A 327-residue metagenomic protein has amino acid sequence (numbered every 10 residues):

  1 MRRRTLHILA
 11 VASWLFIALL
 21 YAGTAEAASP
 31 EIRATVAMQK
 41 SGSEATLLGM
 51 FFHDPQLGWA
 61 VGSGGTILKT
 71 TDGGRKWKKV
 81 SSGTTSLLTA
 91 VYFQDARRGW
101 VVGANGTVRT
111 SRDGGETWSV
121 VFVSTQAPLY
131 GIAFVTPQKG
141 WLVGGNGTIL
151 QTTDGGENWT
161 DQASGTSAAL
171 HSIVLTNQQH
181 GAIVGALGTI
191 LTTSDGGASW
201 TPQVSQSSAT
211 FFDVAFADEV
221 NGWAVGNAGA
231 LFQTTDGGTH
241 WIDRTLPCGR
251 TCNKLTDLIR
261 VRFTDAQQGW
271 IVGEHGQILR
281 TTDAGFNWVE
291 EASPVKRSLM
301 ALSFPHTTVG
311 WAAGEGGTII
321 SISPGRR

Functional and structural regions predicted by a protein language model:
R2-A12: Bacterial N-terminal signal peptides that target proteins for export
A10-Y21: Bacterial N-terminal signal peptides
G23-R327: Residue-level hotspots at or immediately adjacent to binding/recognition sites across diverse folds
